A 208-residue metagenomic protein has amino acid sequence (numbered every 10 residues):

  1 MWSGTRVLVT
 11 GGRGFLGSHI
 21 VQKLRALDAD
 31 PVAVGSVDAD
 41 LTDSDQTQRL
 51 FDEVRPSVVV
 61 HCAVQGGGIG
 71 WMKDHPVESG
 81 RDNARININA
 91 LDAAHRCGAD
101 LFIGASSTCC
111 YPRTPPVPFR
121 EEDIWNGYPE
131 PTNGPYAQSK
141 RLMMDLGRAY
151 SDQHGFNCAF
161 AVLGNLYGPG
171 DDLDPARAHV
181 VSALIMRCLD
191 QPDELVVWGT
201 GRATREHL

Functional and structural regions predicted by a protein language model:
W2-R25: N-terminal Rossmann NAD(P)H-binding glycine-rich loop of SDR-like oxidoreductase domains
T10, V34, V59-Q65, F102-T108 (+1 more regions): SDR active-site strand-loop-helix element
H19, K23, A93, L146: Rossmann-fold NAD(P)-dependent oxidoreductase module
R25, A29-R49: Adenosine-cofactor binding site in Rossmann-like domains, unifying the SAM/SAH pocket of S-adenosylmethionine-dependent
L41-A84, A93-R96, R113: NAD(P)H-binding glycine-rich loop region in Rossmannoid oxidoreductase-like domains and their noncatalytic homologs
I88-N133, A159: Conserved Rossmann-fold NAD(P)-dependent oxidoreductase catalytic core, especially the SDR/UDP-sugar
T114-D123, D145-L208: NAD(P)-dependent short-chain dehydrogenase/reductase
P135, S139: Active-site helix of classical SDR
